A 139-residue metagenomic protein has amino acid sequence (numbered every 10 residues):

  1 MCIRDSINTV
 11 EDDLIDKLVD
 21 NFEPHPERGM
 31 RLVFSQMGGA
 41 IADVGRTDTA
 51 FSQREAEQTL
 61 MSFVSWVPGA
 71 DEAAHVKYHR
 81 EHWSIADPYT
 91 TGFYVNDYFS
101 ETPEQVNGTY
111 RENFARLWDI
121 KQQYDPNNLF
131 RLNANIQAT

Functional and structural regions predicted by a protein language model:
R4-T139: Soluble FAD-dependent oxygen oxidases
